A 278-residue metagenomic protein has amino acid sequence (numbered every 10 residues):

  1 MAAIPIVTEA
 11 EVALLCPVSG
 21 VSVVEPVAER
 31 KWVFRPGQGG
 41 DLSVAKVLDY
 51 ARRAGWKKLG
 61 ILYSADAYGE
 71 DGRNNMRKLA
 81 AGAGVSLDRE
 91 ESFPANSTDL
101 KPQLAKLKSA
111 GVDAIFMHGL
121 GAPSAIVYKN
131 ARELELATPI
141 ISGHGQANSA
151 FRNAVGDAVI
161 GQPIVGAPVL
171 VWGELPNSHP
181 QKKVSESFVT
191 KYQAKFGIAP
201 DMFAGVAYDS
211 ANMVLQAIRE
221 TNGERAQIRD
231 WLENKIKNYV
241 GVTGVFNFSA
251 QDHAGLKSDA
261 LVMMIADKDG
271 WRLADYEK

Functional and structural regions predicted by a protein language model:
M1-K278: Extracytosolic ligand-binding ectodomains
